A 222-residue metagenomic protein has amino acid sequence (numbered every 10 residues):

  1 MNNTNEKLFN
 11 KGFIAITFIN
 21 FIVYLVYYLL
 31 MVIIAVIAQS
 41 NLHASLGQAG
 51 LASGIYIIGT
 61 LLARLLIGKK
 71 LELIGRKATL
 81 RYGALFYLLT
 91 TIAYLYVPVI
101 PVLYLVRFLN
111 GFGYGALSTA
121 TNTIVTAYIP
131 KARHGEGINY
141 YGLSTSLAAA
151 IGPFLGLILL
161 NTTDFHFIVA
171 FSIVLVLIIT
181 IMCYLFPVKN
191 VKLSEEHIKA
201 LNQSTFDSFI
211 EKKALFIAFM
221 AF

Functional and structural regions predicted by a protein language model:
M1-N10, V188-A218: Juxtamembrane intracellular "pre-TM" segments in multi-pass secondary transporters
F9-G50: Helix-loop boundary and gating motifs at the non-cytosolic
H43, G75, Y96-P101: Helix-breaking motifs and short loop linkers at transmembrane-helix boundaries and internal kinks in secondary membrane
I57-L65, A149-A150: Residue-level signature of mid-helix packing/kink "hotspots" within the transmembrane helices of 12-pass Major
L62-L95: Conserved MFS/SLC helix-loop-helix module at the cytosolic interface between two early adjacent transmembrane helices
P101-L109: Paired small-residue
F108-S144: Cytoplasmic helix-loop-helix junction between adjacent transmembrane helices in 12-TM secondary transporters
V174-S194: C-terminal membrane-cytosol helix-exit motif in multi-pass small-molecule transporters
